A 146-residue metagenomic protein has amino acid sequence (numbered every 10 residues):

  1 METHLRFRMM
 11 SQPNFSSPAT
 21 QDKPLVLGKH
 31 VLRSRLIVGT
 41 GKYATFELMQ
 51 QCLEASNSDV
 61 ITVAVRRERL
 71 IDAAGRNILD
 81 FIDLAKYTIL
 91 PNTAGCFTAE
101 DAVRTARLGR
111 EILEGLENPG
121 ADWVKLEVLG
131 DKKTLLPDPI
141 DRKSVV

Functional and structural regions predicted by a protein language model:
M1-M9: N-terminal amphipathic/basic-hydrophobic helices that include classical n-h-c signal peptides and signal-anchor
L5, A19-D22, A99: Long, charge-rich, low-complexity intrinsically disordered regions
S11-G39, N77: N-terminal amphipathic alpha-helix/helix-capping segment at the start of soluble metabolic enzymes
S34-T40, I61-V63, I89-P91, D122-L126: Hydrophobic faces of well-ordered beta-strands that scaffold small-molecule active sites in alpha/beta enzyme cores
A44-Y87, A102-V103: Glycine-rich, positively charged N-terminal anion/phosphate-binding segment
I78-D138: Glycine/small-residue-rich loop that forms an oxyanion/phosphate-binding "nest" at active or ligand-binding sites
V145-V146: Conserved small/polar residues in nucleotide/adenosyl-binding loops
